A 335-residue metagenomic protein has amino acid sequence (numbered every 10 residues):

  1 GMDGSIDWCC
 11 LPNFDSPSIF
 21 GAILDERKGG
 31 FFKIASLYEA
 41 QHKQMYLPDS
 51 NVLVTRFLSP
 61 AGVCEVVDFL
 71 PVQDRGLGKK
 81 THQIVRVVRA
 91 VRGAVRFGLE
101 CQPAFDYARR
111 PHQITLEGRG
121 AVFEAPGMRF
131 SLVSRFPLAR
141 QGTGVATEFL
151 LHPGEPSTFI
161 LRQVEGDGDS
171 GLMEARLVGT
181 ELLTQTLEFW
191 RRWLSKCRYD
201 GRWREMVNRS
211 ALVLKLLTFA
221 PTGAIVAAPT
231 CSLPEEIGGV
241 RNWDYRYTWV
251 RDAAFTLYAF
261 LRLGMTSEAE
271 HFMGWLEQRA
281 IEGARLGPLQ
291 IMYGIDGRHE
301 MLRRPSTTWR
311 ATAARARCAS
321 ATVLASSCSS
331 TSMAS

Functional and structural regions predicted by a protein language model:
G1-S335: Acidic, mature catalytic/reactive cores of soluble proteins
